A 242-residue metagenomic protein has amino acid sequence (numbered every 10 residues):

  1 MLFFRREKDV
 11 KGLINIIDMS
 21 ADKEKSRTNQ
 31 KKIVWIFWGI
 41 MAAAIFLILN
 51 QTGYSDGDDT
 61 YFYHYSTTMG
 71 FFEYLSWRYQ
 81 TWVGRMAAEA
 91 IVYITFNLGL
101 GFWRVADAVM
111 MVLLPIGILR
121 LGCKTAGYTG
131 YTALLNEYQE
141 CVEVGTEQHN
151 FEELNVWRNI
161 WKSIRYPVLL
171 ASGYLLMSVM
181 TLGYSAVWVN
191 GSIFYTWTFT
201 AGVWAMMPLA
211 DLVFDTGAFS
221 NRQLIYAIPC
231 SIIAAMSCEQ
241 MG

Functional and structural regions predicted by a protein language model:
N29-G57, S172-G173: Transmembrane signal-anchor helices characteristic of membrane glycosylation enzymes that use polyprenol
A43-G84, V92-Y93, Y195: Extracytoplasmic loop-helix module adjacent to an early transmembrane segment
R78-G101, V105-M110: Short hydrophobic/aromatic helix or loop-helix immediately within or flanking a transmembrane segment in polytopic
A87, V105-G117, S192-A205: Membrane-embedded alpha-helical segments of multi-pass membrane proteins, especially the transmembrane helices
V109-E140, E152-W161, Y166, W204: Transmembrane-helix motifs of polytopic, lipid-linked glycan transferases
Q139, E152-E153, G202-Q223: Membrane-interface transmembrane helices that cradle and orient dolichyl/undecaprenyl
R165-A210, C238: Membrane-interface micro-motifs in multi-pass membrane enzymes
Q223-M241: Membrane-interface alpha helices of multi-pass inner-membrane proteins
